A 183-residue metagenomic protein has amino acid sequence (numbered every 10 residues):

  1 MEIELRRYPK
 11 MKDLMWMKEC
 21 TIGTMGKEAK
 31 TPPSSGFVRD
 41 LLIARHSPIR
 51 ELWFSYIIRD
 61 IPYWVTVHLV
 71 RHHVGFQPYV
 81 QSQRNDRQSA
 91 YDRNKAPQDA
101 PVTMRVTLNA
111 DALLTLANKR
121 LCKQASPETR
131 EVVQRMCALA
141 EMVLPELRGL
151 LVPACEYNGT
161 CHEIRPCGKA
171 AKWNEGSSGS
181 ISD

Functional and structural regions predicted by a protein language model:
M1-D183: Family-specific signature for flavin-dependent thymidylate synthase
